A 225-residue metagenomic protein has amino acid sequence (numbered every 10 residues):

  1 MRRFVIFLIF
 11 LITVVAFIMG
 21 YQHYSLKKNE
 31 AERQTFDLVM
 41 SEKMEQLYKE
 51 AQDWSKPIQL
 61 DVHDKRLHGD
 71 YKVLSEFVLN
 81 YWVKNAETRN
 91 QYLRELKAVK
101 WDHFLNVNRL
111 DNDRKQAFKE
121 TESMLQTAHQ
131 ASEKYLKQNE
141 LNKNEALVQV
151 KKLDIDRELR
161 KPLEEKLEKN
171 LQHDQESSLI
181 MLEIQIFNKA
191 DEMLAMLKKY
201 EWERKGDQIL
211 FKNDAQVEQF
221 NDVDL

Functional and structural regions predicted by a protein language model:
M1, M19, M40, M44 (+3 more regions): Detector for methionine-enriched segments
M1-I9: Membrane interfacial helix-start segments of signal peptides and signal-anchor transmembrane helices
V5-I6, V15-K115: Leu/Val/Ala/Ile-rich N-terminal alpha-helices, chiefly Sec-type signal peptides and the beginnings
L8-V14, M40, N108, E122 (+4 more regions): Prokaryotic Sec-type signal peptides and long signal-anchor helices with extended Leu/Ile/Val-rich h-regions
K72, D174-S177, E218: Generic alpha-helical secondary structure signal
S75, L79-W82, A86-R89, L93 (+7 more regions): Extracytoplasmic/secreted envelope proteins and their assembly/folding machinery, especially bacterial periplasmic
A98-Q208: Extended amphipathic alpha-helical interaction segments
K199-L225: A cross-kingdom marker for long, charged
